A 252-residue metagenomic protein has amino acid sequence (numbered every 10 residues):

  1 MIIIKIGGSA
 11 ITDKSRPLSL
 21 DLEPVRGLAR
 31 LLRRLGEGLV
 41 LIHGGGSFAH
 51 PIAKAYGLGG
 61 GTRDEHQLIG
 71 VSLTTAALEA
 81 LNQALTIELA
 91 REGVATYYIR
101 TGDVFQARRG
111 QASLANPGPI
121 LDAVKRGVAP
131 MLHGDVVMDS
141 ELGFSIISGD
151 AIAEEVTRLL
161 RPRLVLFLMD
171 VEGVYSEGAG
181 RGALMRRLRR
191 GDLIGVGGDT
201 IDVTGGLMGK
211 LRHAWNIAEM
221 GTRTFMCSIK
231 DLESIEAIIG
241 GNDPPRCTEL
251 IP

Functional and structural regions predicted by a protein language model:
I2-P252: C-terminal catalytic "cap/lid" subdomain
